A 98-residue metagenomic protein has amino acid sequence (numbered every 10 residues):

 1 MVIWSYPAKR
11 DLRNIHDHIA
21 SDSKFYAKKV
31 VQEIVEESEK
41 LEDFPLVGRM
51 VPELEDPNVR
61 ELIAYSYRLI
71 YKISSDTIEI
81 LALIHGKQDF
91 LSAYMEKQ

Functional and structural regions predicted by a protein language model:
M1-V31: Arg/Lys-rich, positively charged N-terminal/basic patches that mediate binding to nucleic acids
L12, L41, L81-L83: Generic leucine side-chain signal with a strong bias for well-ordered alpha-helical environments
N14, H18-S21, K40, V47 (+1 more regions): Conserved amphipathic alpha-helical interaction elements at protein-protein interfaces in regulatory, energy-coupling
K24, E39, D43-L46, Y67 (+1 more regions): Generic structural signal for secondary-structure transition and capping sites
K28-K29, R49-V51, S92: Short, hydrophobic secondary-structure boundary micro-motifs
L46-D76: Basic/aromatic recognition patch in beta-strand/loop cores that engages polyanionic ligands
A64, K72-Q98: Enriched for short, Lys/Arg-rich terminal
